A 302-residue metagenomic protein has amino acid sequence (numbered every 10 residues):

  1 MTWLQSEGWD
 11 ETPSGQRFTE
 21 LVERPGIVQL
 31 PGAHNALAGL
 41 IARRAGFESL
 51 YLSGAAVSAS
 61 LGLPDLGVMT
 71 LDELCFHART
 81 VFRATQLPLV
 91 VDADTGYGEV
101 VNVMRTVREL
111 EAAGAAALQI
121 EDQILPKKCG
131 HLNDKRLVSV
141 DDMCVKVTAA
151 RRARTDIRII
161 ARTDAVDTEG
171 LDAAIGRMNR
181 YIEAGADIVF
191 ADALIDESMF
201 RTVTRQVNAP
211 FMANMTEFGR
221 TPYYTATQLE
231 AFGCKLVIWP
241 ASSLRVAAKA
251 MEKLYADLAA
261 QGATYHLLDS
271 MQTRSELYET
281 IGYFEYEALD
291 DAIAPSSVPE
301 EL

Functional and structural regions predicted by a protein language model:
T2-W239, R245-K249, K253-A256, I293-L302: Alpha/beta enzyme core
L258-L302: Flexible C-terminal active-site loop/helix
